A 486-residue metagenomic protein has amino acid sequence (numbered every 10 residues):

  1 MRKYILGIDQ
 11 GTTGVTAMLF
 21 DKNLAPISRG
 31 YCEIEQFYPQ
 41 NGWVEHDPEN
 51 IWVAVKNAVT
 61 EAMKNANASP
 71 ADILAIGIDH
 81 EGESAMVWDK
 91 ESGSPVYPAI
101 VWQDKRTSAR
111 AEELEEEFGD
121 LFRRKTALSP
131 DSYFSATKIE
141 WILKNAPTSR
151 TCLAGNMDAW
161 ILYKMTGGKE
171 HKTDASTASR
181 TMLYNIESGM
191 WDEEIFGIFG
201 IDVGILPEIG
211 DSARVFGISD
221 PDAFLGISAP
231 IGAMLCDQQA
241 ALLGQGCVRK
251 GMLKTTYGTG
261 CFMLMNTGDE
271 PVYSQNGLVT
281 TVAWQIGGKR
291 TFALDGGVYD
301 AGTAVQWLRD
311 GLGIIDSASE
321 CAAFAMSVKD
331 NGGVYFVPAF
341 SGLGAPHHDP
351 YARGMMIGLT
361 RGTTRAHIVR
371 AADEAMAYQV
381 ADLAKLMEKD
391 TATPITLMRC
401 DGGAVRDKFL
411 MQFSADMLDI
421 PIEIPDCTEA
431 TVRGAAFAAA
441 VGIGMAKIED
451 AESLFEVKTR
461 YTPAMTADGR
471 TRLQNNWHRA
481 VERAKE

Functional and structural regions predicted by a protein language model:
M1-V96, R124, T151, L225-A233 (+3 more regions): N-terminal glycine/serine-rich phosphate-binding loop of ATP-dependent small-molecule kinases, especially carbohydrate
L6-I8, K22, S108, L114-K172 (+3 more regions): Active-site core segments that coordinate phosphate-bearing ligands/cofactors across diverse enzyme families
G14, G82, L206, V279 (+1 more regions): Short glycine-rich loop/turn motifs
D47, D104, D237: Short, conserved phosphate/pyrophosphate- and ester-handling motifs at nucleotide-, phospho-/glycolipid
K64-W102, S129-Y133, L162-N185, G210 (+1 more regions): Short beta-strand-loop/turn "lid" adjacent to the catalytic site in phosphate-handling enzymes
E193-R214: A conserved helix-loop-beta module that forms one wall/lid of the active-site cleft in ATP-utilizing catalytic domains
